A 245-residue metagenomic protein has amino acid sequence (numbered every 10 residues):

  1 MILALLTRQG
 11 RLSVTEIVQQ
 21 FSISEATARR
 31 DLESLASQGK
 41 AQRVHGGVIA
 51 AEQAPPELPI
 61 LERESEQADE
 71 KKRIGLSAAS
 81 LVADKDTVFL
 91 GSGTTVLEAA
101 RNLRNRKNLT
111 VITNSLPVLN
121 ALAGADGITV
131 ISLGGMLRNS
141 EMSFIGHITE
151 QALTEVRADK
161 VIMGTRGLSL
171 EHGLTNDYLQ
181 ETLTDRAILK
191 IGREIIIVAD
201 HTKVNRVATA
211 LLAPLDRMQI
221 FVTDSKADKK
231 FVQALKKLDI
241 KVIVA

Functional and structural regions predicted by a protein language model:
M1-T94, A100-R106, I112, L116 (+2 more regions): HTH-adjacent hinge/linker in prokaryotic transcriptional regulators
A4-I17, S22-S24, S37, E70 (+1 more regions): Conserved phosphate- and dinucleotide-binding cores of soluble alpha/beta proteins, encompassing both enzyme active
